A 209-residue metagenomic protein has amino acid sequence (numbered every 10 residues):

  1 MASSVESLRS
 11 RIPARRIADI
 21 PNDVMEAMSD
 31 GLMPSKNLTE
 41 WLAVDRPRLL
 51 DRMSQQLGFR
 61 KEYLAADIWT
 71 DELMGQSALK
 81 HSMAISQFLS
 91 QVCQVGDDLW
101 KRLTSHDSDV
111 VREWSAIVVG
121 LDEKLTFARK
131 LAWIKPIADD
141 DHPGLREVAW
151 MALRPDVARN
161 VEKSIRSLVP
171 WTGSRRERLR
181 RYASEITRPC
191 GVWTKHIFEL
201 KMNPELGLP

Functional and structural regions predicted by a protein language model:
M1-P209: Surface-facing alpha-helical segments and adjacent helix-coil boundary elements at the starts of domains
